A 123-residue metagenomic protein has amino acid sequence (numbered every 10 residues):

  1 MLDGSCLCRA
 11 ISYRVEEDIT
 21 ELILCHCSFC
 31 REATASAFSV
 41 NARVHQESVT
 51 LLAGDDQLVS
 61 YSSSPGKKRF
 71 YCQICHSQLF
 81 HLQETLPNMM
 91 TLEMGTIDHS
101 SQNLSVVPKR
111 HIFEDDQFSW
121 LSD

Functional and structural regions predicted by a protein language model:
M1-D123: A short Gly-Trp-Pro
